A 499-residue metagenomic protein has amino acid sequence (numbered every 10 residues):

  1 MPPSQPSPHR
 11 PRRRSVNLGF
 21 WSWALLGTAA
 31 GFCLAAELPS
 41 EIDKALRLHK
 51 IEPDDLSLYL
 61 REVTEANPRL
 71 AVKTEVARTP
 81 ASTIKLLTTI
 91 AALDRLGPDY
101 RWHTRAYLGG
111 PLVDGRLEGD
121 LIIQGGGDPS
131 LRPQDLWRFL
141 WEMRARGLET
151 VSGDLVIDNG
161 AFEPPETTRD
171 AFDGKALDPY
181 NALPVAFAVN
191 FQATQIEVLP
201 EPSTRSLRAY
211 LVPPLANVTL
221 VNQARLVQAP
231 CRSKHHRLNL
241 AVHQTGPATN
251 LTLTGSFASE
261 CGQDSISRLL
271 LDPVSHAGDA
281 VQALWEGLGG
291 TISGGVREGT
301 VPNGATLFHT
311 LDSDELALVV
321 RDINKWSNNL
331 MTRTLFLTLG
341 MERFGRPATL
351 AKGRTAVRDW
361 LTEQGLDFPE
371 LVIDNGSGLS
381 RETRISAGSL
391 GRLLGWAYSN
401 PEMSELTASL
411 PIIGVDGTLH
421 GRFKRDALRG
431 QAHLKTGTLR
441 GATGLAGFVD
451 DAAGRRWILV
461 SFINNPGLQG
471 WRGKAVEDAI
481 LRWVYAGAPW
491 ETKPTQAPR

Functional and structural regions predicted by a protein language model:
M1-R14: N-terminal secretory signal peptides that target proteins for export/translocation
G19-G31: Bacterial N-terminal signal peptides
L34-T64, P68-A77, W137, E142-R146: Beta-lactamase-like hydrolase cores
L38-L46, R95-F368, A486-P489, K493-R499: Conserved serine DD-peptidase/penicillin-binding transpeptidase domain and beta-lactam-recognizing active-site
A66, K85-A92, L155, F187 (+5 more regions): Residue-level preference for non-acidic, small/hydrophobic
R69-A71, W326, F336-R499: Small-residue-rich helix-loop
A71-A91, L96: Short active-site loop at a secondary-structure junction that contains or immediately precedes the catalytic residue(s)
V72-R78, S267-R268, S377-S380: A short glycine/serine-rich beta->alpha loop
